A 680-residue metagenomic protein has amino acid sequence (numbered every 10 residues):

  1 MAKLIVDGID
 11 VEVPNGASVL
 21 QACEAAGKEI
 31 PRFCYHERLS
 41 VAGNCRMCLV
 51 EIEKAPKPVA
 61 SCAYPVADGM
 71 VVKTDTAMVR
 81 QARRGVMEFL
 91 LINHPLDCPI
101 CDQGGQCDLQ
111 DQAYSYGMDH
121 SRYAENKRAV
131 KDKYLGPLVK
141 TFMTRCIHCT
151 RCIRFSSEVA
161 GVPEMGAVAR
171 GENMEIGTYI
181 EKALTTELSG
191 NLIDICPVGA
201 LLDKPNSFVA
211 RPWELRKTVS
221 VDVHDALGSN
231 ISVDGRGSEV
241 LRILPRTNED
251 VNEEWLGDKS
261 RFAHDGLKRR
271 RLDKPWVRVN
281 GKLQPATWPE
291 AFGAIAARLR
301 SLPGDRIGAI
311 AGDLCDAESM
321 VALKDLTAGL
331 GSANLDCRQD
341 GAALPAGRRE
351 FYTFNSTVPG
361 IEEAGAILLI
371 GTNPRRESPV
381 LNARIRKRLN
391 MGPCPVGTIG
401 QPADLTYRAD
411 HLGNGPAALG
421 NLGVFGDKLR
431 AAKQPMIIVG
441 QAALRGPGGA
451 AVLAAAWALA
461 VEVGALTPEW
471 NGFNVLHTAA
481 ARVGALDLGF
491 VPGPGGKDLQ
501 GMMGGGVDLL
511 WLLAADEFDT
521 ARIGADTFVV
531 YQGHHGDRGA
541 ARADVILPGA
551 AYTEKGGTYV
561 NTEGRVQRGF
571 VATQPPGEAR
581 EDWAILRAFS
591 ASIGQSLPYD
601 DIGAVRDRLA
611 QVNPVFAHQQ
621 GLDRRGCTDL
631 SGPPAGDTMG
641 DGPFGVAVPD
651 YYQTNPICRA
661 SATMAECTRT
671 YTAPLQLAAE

Functional and structural regions predicted by a protein language model:
M1-G16, E24, H36, E51-A55 (+4 more regions): N-terminal export/assembly segments and adjacent metallocofactor-ligating motifs of anaerobic energy-metabolism
V19-E53: A basic, amphipathic helix-loop patch mediating RNA/tRNA/ribosome contacts
Q21-E24, E88, D194, A328 (+4 more regions): Generic alpha-helical structural context detector
Y35-N44, Y64-P65, R170, A604: Short, glycine-/polar-rich solvent-exposed loops and beta-turns at beta-strand/coil boundaries
A55-K57, L466: A cross-taxa feature marking solvent-exposed loop/turn segments within ectodomains of secreted and single-pass membrane
L335, Q339-Q620, Y671, L675-E680: Non-catalytic alpha/beta scaffold blocks inside enzyme catalytic domains
A604-E680: Long, low-complexity segments enriched in small/aliphatic residues
